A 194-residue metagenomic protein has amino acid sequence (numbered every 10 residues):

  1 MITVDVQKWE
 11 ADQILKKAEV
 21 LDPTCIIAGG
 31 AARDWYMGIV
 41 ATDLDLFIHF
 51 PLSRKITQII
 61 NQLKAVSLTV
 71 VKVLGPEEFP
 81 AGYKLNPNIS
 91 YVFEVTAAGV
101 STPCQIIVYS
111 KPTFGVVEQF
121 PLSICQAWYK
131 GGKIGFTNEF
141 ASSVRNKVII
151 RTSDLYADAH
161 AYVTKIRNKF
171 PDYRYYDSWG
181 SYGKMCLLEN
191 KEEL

Functional and structural regions predicted by a protein language model:
M1-L194: Catalytic cores of the polymerase beta-like nucleotidyltransferase superfamily and closely associated nucleotide
